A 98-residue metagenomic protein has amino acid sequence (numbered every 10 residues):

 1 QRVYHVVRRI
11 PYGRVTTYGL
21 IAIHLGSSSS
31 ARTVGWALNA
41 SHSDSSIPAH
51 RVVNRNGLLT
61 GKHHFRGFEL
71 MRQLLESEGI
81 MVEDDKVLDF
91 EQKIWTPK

Functional and structural regions predicted by a protein language model:
Q1-K98: Nucleic acid-binding interface residues in structured DNA/RNA-binding domains, emphasizing the DNA-engaging scaffolds
